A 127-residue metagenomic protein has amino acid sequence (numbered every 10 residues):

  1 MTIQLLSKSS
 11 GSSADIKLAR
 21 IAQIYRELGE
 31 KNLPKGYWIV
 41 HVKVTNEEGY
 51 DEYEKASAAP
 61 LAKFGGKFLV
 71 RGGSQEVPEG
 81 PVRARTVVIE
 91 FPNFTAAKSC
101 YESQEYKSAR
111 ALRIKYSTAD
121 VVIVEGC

Functional and structural regions predicted by a protein language model:
M1-N32: N-terminal amphipathic/basic-hydrophobic helices that include classical n-h-c signal peptides and signal-anchor
I3-L5, A19, K55, G72 (+1 more regions): Hydrophobic transmembrane signal anchors and adjacent membrane-proximal interface regions, especially in viral
L6-S12, A56, R85, Y116: Intrinsically disordered, low-complexity segments enriched in Ser/Pro/Gly/Ala and basic residues
G11-S13, L18-I21, K67, S74 (+1 more regions): Low-complexity, intrinsically disordered short peptide segments enriched in small/polar/basic residues
I21-R85, E90-E102, E125-C127: Short S/T/G/P-rich N-terminal loop/turn motif that feeds into the first structured element of a domain
K98-V122: C-terminal structural segments of small proteins and small subunits
